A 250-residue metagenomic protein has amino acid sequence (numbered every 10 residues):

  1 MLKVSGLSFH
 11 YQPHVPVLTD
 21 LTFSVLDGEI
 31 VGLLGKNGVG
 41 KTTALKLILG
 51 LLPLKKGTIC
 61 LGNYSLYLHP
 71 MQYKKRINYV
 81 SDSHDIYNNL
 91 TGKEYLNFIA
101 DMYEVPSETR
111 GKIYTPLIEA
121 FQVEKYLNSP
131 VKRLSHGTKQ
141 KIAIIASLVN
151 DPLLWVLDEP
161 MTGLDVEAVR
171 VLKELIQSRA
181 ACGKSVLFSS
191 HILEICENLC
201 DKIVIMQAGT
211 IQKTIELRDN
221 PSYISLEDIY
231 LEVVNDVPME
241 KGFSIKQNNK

Functional and structural regions predicted by a protein language model:
M1-V4, S8-D20, P70: A short, flexible loop at the N-terminus of ABC-type nucleotide-binding domains that lies
L49: Helix-to-loop junction immediately C-terminal to a conserved catalytic motif
G57-L68, Q72-Y73, K213: Conserved ABC transporter NBD signature motif
N97, D101, E108-Y126: Conserved ABC ATPase "signature" region
P130-L134: Conserved ABC ATPase signature
W155-E159: Catalytic Walker B motif of ABC-type/P-loop ATPase nucleotide-binding domains
